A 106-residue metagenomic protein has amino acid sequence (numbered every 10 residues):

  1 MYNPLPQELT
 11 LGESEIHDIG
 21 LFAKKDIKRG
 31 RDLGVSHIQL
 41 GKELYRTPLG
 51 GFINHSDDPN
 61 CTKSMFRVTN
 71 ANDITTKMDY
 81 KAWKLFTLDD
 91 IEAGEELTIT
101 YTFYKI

Functional and structural regions predicted by a protein language model:
M1-I106: Conserved catalytic SET/PR domain of SAM-dependent protein methyltransferases, capturing the structural core that binds
